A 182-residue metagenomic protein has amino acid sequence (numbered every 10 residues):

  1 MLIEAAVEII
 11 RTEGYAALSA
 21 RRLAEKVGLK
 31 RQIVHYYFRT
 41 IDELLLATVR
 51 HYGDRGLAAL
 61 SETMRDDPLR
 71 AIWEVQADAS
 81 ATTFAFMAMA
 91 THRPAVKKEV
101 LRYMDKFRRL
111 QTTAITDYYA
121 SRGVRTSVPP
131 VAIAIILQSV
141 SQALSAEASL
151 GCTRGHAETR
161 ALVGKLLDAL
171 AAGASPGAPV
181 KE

Functional and structural regions predicted by a protein language model:
M1, A5-E43, A47: Helix-turn-helix
A5-E13, A59, T82, F86 (+1 more regions): Solvent-exposed, amphipathic alpha-helical segments
I41, T48, Y52, G56 (+3 more regions): Hydrophobic/aromatic residues within well-ordered alpha-helical segments
D54-T82, P130-L137, R160: Hydrophobic alpha-helical connector segments
L60-E62, D105, R109, T113 (+3 more regions): Terminal, compositionally biased segments used for targeting/anchoring and flexible tails
A71-V75, D117-R125: A surface-exposed regulatory interaction patch that couples sensing to output across bacterial transport/metabolic
V75-L101: Amphipathic alpha-helical segments used for helix-helix packing
K97-L101, A120-E182: Hydrophobic/aromatic-rich alpha-helical bundle segments in the mid-to-C-terminal region
